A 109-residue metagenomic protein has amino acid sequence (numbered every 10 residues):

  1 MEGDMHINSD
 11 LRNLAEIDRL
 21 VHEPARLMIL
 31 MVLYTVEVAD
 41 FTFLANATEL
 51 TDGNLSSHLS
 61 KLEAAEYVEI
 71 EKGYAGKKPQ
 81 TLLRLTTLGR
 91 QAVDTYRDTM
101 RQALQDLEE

Functional and structural regions predicted by a protein language model:
E2-L14, M31, R90-E109: Amphipathic alpha-helical dimerization/coiled-coil segments that flank or bridge DNA-binding/regulatory modules
R12-N54, A75-R84: N-terminal helix-turn-helix DNA-binding core of bacterial DNA-binding proteins
H58: Residues within the DNA-recognition helix of helix-turn-helix
K61: Alpha-helical DNA-recognition elements
E66: Glycine-centered, phosphate/nucleic-acid-interacting loop/turn motifs that mediate DNA/RNA or nucleotide
I70: Short beta-strand "wing" residues that participate in macromolecule-binding interfaces
L85-G89: Accessory beta->alpha helical hairpin/"wing" motif in late/C-terminal subdomains of nucleic-acid enzymes
